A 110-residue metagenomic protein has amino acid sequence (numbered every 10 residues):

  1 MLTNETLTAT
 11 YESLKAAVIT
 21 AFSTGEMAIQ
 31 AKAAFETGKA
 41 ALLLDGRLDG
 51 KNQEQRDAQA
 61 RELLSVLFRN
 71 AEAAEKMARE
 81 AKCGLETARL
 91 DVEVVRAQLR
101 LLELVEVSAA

Functional and structural regions predicted by a protein language model:
M1, V107-A110: Short intrinsically disordered terminal tails
M1-I19: Short, charge-rich amphipathic alpha-helices with coiled-coil/heptad character
N4, Y11, R61-L64, K82 (+1 more regions): Generic N-terminal initiation segments characterized by hydrophobic and/or small/turn-forming residues
E12, I19, A40-L44, R100 (+1 more regions): Generic surface-pattern signal
L14, V18-A21, A28, L64: Amphipathic, non-membrane alpha-helical segments in soluble helical-bundle scaffolds
T24-D57: Extended alpha-helical coiled-coil "stalk/arm" regions that act as elongated linkers or oligomerization scaffolds
G25-A28, K32, E36-T37, R69-L104: Long amphipathic alpha-helical coiled-coil segments
R47-M77: Short, glycine/alanine-rich amphipathic alpha-helical segment that often forms an alpha-turn-alpha hairpin
